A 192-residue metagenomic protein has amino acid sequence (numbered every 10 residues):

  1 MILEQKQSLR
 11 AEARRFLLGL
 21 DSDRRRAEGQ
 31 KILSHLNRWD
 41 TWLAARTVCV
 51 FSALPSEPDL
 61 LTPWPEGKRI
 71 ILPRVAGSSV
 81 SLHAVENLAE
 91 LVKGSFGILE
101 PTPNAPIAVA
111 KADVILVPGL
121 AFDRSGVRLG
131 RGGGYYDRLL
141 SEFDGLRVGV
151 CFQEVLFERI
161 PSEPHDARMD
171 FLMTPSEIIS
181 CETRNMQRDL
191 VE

Functional and structural regions predicted by a protein language model:
M1-A110: N-terminal active-site beta-alpha-beta segment that forms phosphate/nucleotide-binding and substrate-recognition loops
S81-E192: Conserved phosphate- and dinucleotide-binding cores of soluble alpha/beta proteins, encompassing both enzyme active
